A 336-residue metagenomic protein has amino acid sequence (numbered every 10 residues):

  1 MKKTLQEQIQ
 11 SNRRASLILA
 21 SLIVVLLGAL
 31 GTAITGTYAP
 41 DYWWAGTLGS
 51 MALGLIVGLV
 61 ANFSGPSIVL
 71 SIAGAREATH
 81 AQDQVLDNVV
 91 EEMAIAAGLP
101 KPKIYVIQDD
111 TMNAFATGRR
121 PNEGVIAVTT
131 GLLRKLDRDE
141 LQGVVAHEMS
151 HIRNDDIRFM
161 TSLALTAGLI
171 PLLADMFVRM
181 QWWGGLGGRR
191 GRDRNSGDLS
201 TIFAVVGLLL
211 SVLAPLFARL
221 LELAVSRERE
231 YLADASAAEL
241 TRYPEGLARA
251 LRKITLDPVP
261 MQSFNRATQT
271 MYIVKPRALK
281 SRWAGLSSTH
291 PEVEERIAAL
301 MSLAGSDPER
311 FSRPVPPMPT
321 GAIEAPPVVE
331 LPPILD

Functional and structural regions predicted by a protein language model:
M1-I9: Short, Lys/Arg-rich, polar N-terminal cytosolic tail immediately upstream of the first transmembrane signal-anchor
Q8-I18, I152-M160: Short, Lys/Arg-rich cytosolic juxtamembrane segment immediately N-terminal
R13-V25, A164-A167: Select subsegments of transmembrane alpha-helices in polytopic membrane proteins, especially boundary-proximal
V25-W43, L169-R190: Juxtamembrane "helix exit" motif at the C-terminal ends of alpha-helical transmembrane segments in multi-pass membrane
A33, G188, D198-S226, A235-D336: Cytosolic-facing loops and C-terminal tails of multi-pass membrane proteins
A45-L70, E91, I95, L99 (+1 more regions): Transmembrane alpha-helices and immediately adjacent membrane-cytoplasm interface residues in multi-pass integral
V60-T161, L165, Q262-N265: Peri-catalytic and regulatory segments of divalent metal-dependent proteins
D156-G187, L247-D257: Post-HEXXH active-site segment of zinc metalloproteases
